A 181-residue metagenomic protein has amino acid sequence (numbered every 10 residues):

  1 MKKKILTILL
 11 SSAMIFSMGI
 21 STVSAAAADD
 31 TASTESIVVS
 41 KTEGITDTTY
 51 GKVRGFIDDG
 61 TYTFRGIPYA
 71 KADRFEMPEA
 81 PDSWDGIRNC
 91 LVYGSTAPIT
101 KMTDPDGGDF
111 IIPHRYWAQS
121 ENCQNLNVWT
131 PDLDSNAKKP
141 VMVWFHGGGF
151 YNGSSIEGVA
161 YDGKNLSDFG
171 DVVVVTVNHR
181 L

Functional and structural regions predicted by a protein language model:
K2-V23: Sec-dependent N-terminal signal peptides of Gram-positive bacterial secreted proteins and lipoproteins
F16-S36: Sec-dependent signal peptide cleavage junction
D29-L181: Non-catalytic accessory segments of hydrolases
